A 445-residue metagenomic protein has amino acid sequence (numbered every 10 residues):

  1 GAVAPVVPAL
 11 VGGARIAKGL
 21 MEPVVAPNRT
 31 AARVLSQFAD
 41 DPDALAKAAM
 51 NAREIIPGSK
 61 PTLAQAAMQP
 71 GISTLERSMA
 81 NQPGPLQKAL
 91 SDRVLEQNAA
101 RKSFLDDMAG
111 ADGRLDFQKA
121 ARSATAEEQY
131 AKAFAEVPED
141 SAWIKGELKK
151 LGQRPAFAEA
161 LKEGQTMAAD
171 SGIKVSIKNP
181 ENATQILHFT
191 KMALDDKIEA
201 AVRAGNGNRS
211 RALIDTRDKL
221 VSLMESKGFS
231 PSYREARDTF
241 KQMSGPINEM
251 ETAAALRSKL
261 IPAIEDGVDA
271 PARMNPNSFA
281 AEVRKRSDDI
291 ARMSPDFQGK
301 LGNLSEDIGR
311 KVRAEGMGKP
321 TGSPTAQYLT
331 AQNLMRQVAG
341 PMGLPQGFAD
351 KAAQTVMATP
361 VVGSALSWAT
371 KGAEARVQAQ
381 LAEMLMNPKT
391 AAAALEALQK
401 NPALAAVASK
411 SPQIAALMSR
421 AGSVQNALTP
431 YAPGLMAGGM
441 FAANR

Functional and structural regions predicted by a protein language model:
G1-A67, G71-E76, P85, L90 (+4 more regions): Hydrophobic transmembrane alpha-helices
M21-V24, L35, P42, A46 (+13 more regions): Generic detection of long, well-ordered alpha-helical segments
A99-S103, D107, G113-R445: Polar, solvent-exposed alpha-helical protein-interaction surfaces
